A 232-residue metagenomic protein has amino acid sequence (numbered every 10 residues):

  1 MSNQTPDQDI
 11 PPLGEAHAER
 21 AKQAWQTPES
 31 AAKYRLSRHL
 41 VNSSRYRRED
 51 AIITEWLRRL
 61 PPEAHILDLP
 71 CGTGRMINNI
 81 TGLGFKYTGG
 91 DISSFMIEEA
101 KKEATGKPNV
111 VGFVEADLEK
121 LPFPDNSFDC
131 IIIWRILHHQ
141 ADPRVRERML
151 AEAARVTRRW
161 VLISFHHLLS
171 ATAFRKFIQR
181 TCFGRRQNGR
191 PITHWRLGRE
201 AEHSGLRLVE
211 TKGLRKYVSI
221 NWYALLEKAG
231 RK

Functional and structural regions predicted by a protein language model:
S2-P61: Conserved class I S-adenosyl-L-methionine
E63-P70: Conserved class I S-adenosyl-L-methionine
L67, R75-E119: Class I SAM-dependent methyltransferase SAM/SAH-binding core
I132: A conserved beta-strand element that flanks and buttresses the S-adenosyl-L-methionine
Q140-E152: A short, conserved alpha-helix within the catalytic core of class I
R158-H166: Conserved beta-strand signature within the Rossmann-like core of class I S-adenosyl-L-methionine
L168-Q187: Short, glycine-/aromatic-enriched active-site segment of Class I SAM-dependent methyltransferases
N188-G205: Short alpha-helix
